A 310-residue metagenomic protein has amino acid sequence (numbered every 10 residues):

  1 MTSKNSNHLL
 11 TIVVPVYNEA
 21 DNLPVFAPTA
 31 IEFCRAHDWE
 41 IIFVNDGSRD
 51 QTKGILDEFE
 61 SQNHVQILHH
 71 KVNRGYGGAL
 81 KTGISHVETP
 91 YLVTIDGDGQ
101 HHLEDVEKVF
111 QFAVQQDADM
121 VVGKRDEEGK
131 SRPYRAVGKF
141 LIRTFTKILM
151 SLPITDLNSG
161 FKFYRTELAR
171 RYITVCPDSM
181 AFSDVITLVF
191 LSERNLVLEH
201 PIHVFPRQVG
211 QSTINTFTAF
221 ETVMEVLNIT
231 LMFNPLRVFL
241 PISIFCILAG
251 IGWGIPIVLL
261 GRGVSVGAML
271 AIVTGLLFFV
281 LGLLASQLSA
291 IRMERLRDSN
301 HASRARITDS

Functional and structural regions predicted by a protein language model:
M1-H8, D178-S310: Hydrophobic helical membrane-anchoring modules
H8-T11, I31-I42, Q51, H64-Q66: Short loop->beta transition adjacent to catalytic acidic/histidine clusters or analogous donor-positioning motifs
E19-F33: Short, well-formed alpha-helical segments that are part of the catalytic scaffolds of diverse glycosyltransferases
E19-N22, S48, Y76, H102: Donor nucleotide-sugar binding loop of glycosyltransferases
D21-V25, D50-E58: Acidic helix N-cap motif at the loop->helix transition within catalytic regions of sugar-transfer enzymes
N45-G54, V72, G99: A conserved acidic beta->alpha catalytic loop
L68-H86, Y91, L103-M180, D184 (+1 more regions): Acceptor/aglycone-binding surface of glycosyltransferases and processive sugar-polymer synthases
